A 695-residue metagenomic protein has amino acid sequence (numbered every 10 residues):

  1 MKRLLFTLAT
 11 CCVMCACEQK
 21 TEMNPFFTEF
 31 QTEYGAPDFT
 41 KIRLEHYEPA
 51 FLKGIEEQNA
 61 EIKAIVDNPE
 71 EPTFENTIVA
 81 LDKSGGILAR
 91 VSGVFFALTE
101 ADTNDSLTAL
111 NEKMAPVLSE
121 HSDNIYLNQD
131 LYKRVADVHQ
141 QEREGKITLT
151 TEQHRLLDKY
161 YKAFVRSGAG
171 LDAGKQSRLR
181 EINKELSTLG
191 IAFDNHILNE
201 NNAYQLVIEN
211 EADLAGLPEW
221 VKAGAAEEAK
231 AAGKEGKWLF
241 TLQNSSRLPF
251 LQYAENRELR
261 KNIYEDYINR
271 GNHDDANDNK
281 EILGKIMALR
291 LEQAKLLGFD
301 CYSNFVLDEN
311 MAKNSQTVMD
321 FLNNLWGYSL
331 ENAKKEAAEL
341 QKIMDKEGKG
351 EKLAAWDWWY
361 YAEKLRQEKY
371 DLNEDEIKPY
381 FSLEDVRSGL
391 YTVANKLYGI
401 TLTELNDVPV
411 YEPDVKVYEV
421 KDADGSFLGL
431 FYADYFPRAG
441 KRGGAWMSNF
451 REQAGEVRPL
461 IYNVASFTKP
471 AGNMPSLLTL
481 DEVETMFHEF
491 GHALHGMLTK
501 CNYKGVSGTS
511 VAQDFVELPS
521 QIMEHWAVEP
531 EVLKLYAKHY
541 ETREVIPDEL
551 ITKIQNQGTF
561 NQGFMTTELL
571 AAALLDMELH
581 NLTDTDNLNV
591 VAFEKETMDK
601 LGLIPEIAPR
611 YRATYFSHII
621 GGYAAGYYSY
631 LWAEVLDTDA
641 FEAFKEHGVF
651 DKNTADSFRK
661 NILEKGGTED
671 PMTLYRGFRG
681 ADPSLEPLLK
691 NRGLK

Functional and structural regions predicted by a protein language model:
M1-L4: Positively charged n-region of N-terminal signal peptides that target proteins for export
F6-C11: Sec-dependent N-terminal signal peptides
M14-A16: C-terminal motif of bacterial Sec signal peptides marking the signal peptidase cleavage site
K20-I42, H46, K53, A215 (+12 more regions): C-terminal, non-catalytic "cap/extension" segments appended to globular domains
K20-P218, L239, F644: N-terminal helix-rich structural modules
Q31-H46, F95-M114, V138-E181, T241-E281 (+6 more regions): Short His/Asp/Glu-rich catalytic/ion-coordination signatures at enzyme active sites or charged loops
L156, T188, N195, N199-T241 (+7 more regions): Active-site-proximal, well-structured secondary-structure segments within enzyme catalytic domains
T468-F487: Short pre-active-site segment immediately N-terminal to the catalytic Zn-binding motif
